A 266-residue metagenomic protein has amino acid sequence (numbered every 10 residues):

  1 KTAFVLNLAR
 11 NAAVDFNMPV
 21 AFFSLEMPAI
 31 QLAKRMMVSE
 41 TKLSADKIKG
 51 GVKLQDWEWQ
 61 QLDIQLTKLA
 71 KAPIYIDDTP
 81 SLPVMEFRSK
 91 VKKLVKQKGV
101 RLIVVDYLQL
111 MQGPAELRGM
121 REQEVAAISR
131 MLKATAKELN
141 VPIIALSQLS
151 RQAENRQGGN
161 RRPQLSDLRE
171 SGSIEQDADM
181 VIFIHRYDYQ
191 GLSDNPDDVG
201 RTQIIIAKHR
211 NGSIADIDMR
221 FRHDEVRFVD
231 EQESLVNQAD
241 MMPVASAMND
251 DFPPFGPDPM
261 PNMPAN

Functional and structural regions predicted by a protein language model:
K1-T2: Walker A/P-loop
V5-N7, N11-G99, G113, I217-D218 (+1 more regions): Cytosolic-facing regulatory segments adjacent to core modules
P19, L25, V100-L146: Helical hairpin unit composed of two closely spaced alpha helices linked by a short loop
E26, I76, D106, I144 (+2 more regions): Residue-level signature of catalytic and energy-coupling elements of molecular machines, predominantly ATP/GTP-dependent
Q31-L32, L110-P114, Q152-R156: Short acidic/His/Gly/Ser-rich catalytic and metal-binding motifs that mark active-site loops of diverse hydrolases
K42, P83-V100, R130-N140, Q152-N266: C-terminal regions of RecA-like/P-loop NTPase motor modules
A72-D78, R118, L149-G159: Short, basic, glycine/proline-bearing loop/turn elements
L108, L149, R186: Flexible loop residues that form catalytic and substrate-binding hotspots at small-molecule/glycan-binding clefts
